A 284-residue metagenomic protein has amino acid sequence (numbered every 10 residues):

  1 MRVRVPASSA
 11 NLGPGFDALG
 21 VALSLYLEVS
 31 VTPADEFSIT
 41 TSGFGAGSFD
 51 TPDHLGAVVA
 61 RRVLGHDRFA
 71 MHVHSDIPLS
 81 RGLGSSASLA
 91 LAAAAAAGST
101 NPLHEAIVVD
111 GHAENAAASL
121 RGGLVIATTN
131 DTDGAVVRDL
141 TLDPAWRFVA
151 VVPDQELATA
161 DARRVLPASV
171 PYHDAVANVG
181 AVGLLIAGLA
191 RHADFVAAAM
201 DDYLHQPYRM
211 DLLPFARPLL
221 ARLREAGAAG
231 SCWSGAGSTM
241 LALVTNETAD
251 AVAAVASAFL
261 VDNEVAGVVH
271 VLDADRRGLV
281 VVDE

Functional and structural regions predicted by a protein language model:
M1-R81, S99, D275-R277, D283-E284: ATP-binding N-lobe of GHMP and related small-molecule kinases
S9-L12, G20-L23, G82, V109-G111 (+5 more regions): Solvent-exposed alpha-helices and their adjacent loops that cap or buttress functional pockets in soluble metabolic
L25, L83-P102, L120-V125: DPxDG-like acidic metal-binding loop motif
P33, G98, T129, P153 (+1 more regions): Short beta-strand-to-loop capping motifs
A34-E36, G65-A70, A97-V108, D131-V136 (+1 more regions): Phosphate-handling active-site elements
N101-W146, D211, S231-C232, S238-L241: Alpha/beta catalytic cores of group-transfer enzymes, especially the acyltransferase/condensing modules of polyketide
A150-D211: Active-site rim beta-loop-alpha module in soluble metabolic enzymes
G188-E284: Glycine-rich, charge-dense phosphate/pyrophosphate-binding loop(s) and the adjacent flexible "lid"/catalytic subdomain
